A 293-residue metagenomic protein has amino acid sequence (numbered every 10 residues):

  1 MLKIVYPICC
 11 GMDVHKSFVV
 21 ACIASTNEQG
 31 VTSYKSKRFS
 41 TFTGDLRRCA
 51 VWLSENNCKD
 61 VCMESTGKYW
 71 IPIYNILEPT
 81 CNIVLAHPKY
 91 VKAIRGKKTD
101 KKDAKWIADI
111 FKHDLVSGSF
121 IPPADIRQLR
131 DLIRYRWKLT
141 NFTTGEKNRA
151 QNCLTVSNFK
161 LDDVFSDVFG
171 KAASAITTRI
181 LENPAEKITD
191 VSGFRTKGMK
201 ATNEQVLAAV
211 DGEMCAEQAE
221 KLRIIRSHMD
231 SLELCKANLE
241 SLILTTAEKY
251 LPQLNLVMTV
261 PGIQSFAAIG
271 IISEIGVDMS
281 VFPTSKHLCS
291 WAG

Functional and structural regions predicted by a protein language model:
M1-G293: A detector of single, family-specific signature residues that are central to catalytic or substrate-handling motifs
